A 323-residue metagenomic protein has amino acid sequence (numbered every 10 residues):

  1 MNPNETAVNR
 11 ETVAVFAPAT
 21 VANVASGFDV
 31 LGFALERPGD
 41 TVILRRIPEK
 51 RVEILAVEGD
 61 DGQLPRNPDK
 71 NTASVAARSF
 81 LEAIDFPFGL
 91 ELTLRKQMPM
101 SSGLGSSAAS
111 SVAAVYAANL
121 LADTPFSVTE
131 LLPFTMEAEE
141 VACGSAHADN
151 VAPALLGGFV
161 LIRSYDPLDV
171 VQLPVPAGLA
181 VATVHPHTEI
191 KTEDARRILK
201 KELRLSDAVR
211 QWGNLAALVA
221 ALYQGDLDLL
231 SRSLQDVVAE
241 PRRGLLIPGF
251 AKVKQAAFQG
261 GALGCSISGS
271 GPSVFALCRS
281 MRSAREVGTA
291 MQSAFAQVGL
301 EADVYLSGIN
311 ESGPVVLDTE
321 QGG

Functional and structural regions predicted by a protein language model:
M1-S102, L120-F126, G157, N310-S312 (+1 more regions): ATP-binding N-lobe of GHMP and related small-molecule kinases
N2-E5, P87-L168: Gly/Ser-rich oxyanion-binding loop with an adjacent helix/lid that shapes the negatively charged ligand pocket
R45, A154-Y165, A276-R279, L317-D318: Short beta-strand-to-turn element immediately C-terminal to the catalytic PLP-Schiff-base lysine in fold type I
K50-E53, T192, R282-T289: Short, conserved charged micro-motifs
N71-L81, L215, V253-A256, A290-M291: Short, well-ordered amphipathic alpha-helical segments that serve as non-catalytic structural scaffolds within diverse
T183-L245: Active-site rim beta-loop-alpha module in soluble metabolic enzymes
L222-G323: Glycine-rich, charge-dense phosphate/pyrophosphate-binding loop(s) and the adjacent flexible "lid"/catalytic subdomain
